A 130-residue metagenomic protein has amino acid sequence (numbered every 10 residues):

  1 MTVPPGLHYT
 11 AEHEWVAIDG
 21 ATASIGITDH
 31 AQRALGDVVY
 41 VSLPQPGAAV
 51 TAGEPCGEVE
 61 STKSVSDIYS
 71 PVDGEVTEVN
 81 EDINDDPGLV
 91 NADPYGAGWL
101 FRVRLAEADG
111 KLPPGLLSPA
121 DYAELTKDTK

Functional and structural regions predicted by a protein language model:
M1-P55, G88, A92-D93, A97-K130: Acidic, low-complexity mobile loops and tails
H8, S42, E58-E60, V65-S70: Small beta-strand-rich domains/subdomains or short beta-sheet motifs embedded in larger alpha/beta proteins
T28, Q32-R33, G57, V65 (+1 more regions): Generic hydrophobic/packing signal
C56-G57, T62-S64, D82-I83, E107: Short, charged beta-turn/beta-strand-edge "cap" motif at the junction between a beta-strand and an adjacent loop
S64-G98: Mid-chain, well-packed structural core segment of small domains
